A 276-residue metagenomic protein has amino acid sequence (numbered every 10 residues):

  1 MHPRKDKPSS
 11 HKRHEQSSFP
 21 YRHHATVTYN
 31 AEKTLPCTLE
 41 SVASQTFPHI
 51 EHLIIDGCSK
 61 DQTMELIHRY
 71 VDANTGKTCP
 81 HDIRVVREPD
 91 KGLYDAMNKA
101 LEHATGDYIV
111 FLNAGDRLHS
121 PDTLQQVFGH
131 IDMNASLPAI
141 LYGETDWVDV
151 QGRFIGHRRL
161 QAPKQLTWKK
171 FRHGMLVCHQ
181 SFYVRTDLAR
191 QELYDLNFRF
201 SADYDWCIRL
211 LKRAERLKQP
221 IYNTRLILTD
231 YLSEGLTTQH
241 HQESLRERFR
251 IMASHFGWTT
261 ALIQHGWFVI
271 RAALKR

Functional and structural regions predicted by a protein language model:
M1-S44: N-proximal low-complexity "stem/linker" segments adjacent to membrane-targeting elements
H49-C58, V86-R87: Short beta-strand/loop segment that forms part of the nucleotide-sugar
D56-E65, N113: A conserved acidic beta->alpha catalytic loop
Q62, D95, D116-H130: Acidic donor-binding/catalytic loop of UDP-sugar-dependent glycosyltransferases, especially processive GT2
R87-A104: Glycine-rich, basic loop-to-helix element that forms the pyrophosphate-binding segment of sugar-nucleotide handling
I109: Short aromatic/hydrophobic "clamp" motif used to bind/position activated sugar donors
P121-I155: Conserved donor NDP-sugar-binding/catalytic core segment of glycosyltransferases
G143, H157-S244, I251: Conserved nucleotide-sugar donor-binding catalytic segment
